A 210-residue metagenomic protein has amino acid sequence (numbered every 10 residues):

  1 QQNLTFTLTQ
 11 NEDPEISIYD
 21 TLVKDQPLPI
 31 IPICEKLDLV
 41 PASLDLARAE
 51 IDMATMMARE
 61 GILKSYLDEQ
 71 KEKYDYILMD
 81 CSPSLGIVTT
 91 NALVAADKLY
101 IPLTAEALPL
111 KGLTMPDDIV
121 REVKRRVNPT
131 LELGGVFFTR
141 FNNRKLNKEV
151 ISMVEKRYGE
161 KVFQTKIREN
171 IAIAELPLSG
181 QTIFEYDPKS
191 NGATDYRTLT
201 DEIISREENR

Functional and structural regions predicted by a protein language model:
Q1-R210: P-loop NTP-binding core
